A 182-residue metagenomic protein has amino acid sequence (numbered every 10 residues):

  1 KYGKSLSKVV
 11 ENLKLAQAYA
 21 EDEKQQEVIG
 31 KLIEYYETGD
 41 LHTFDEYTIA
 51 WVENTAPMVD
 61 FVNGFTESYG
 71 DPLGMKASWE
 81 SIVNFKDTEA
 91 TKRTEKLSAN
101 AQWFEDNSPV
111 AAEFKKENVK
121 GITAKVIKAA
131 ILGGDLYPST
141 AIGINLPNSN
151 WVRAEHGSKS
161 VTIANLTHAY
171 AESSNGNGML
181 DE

Functional and structural regions predicted by a protein language model:
K1-E182: Fold-level signature of zinc-dependent metallopeptidase catalytic domains
